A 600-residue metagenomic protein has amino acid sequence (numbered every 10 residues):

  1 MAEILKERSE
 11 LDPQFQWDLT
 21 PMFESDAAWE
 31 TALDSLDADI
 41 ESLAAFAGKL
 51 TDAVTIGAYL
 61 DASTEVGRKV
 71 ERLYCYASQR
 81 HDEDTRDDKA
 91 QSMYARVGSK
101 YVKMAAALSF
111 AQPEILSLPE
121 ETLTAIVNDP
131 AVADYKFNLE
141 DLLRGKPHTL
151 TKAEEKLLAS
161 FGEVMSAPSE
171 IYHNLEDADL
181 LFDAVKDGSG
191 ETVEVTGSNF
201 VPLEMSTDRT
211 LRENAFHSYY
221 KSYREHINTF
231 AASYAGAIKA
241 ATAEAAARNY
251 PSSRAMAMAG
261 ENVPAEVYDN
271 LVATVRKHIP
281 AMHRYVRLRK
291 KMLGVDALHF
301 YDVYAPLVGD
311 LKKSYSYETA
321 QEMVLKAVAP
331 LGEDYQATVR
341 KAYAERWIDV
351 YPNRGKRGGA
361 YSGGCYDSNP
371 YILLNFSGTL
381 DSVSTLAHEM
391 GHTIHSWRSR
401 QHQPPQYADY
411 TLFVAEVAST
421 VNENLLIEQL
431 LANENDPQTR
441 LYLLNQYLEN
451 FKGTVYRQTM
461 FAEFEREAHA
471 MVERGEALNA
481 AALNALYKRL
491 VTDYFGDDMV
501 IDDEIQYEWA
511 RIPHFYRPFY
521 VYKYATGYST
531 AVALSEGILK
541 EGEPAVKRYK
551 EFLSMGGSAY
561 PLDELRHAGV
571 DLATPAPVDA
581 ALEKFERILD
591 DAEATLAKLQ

Functional and structural regions predicted by a protein language model:
M1-D310, T595-Q600: A well-structured
S9-L11, T20, E24, A111 (+10 more regions): C-terminal, non-catalytic "cap/extension" segments appended to globular domains
N249, S377-W397, S419, N424 (+2 more regions): Active-site recognition of the HExxH zinc-binding catalytic motif
M292-P330, Q336, P370, H395 (+3 more regions): Long, K/E/R/D-enriched contiguous segments that form extended
K313-Y315, C365-A387: Short pre-active-site segment immediately N-terminal to the catalytic Zn-binding motif
K313-Y315, I348-S368: Catalytic zinc-binding patch centered on the HExxH motif and its immediate surroundings that defines zinc-dependent
K326-A337, A360-G363, H392, S396-P404 (+1 more regions): Conserved helix-loop functional segments at active or binding sites
Y410-Q438, Y447-E449, G453, G527: Post-HExxH zinc-binding segment in Zn-dependent metallohydrolases
